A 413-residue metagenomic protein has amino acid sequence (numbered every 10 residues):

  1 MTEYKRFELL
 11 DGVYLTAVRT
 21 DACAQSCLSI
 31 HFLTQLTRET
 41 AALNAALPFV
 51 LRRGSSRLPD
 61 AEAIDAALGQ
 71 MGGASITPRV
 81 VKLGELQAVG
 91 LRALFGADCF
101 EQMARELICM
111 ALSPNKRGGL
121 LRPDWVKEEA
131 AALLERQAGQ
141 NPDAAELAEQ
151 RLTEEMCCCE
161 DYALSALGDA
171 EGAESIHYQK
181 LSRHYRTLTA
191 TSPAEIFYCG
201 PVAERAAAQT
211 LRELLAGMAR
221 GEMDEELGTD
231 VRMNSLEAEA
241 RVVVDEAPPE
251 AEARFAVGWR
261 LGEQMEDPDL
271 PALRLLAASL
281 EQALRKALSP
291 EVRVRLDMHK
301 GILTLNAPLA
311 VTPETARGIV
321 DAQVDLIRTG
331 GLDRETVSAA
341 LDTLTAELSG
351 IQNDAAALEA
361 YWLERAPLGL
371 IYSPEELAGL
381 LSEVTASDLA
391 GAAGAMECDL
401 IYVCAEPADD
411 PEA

Functional and structural regions predicted by a protein language model:
M1-C27: N- or domain-start disorder-to-order transition segments that initiate the globular core
K5, L10-V13, A194-G200, S338-A413: C-terminal regions of mature proteins
G12-L15, I30, A45, L68 (+13 more regions): Buried hydrophobic packing residues in well-ordered domains
S29-E106, A278-H299: M16/MPP (pitrilysin/insulinase) zinc-metallopeptidase core fold and M16-derived inactive scaffolds
D65-H184, A322, L332-A360, E364-P367: Acidic/histidine-enriched segments that form metal/cofactor-coordinating and catalytic pocket/exosite environments
E101-M110, A208-L215, A316-V324: Short amphipathic alpha-helices in soluble, non-transmembrane regions that often serve as interface/regulatory elements
M156-G172, T187-Q264, D410-A413: An aromatic/glycine/proline-enriched structural segment found at the starts of mature extracellular/organellar domains
V242-G258, K286-V320, D333: A glycine-rich, aromatic-flanked flexible loop/lid motif
